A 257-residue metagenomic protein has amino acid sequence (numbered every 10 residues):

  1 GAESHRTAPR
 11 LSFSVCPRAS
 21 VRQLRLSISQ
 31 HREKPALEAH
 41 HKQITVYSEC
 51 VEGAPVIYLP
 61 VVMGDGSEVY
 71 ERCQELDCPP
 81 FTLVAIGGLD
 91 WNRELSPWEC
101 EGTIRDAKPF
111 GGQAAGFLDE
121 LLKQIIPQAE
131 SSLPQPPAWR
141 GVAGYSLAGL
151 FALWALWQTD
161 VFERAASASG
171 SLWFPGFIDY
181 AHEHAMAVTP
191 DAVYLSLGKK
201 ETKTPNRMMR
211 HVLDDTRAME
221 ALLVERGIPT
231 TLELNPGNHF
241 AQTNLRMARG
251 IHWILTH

Functional and structural regions predicted by a protein language model:
G1-L24, S29: Short, low-complexity, charge-dense intrinsically disordered segments
R22-V56, F81: A domain-start/cap signature at the N-terminus of enzymes
P55-P134: Serine-hydrolase catalytic machinery in alpha/beta-hydrolase-like enzymes
G88, A166-F174, K200: Active-site nucleophile loop of the alpha/beta-hydrolase fold
G141, R164-A166: Residue in the alpha/beta-hydrolase core beta-strand immediately N-terminal to the catalytic nucleophile
A143-A148: Gly/Ala-rich beta-loop-alpha elbow adjacent to hydrolase catalytic centers
G149-T159: Short glycine-enriched nucleophile-adjacent loop and the immediately C-terminal alpha-helix near the catalytic center
W173-Q242: The feature captures the conserved acid-bearing segment of alpha/beta-hydrolase catalytic domains
